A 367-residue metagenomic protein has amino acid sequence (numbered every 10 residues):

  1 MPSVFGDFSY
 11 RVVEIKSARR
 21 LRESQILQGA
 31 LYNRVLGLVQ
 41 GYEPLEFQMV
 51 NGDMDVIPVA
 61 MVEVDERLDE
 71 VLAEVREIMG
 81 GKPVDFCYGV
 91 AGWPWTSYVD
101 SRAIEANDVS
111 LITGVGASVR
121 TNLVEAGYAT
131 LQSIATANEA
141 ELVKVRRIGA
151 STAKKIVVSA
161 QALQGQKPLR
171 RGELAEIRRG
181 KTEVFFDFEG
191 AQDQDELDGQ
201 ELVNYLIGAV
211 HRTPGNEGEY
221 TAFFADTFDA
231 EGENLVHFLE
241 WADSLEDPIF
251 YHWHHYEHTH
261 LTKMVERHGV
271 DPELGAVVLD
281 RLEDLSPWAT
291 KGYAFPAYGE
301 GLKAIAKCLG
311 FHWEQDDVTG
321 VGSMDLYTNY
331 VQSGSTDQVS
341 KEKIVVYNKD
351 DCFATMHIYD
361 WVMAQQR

Functional and structural regions predicted by a protein language model:
M1-I78, H211, E219-M324: Conserved DEDDh/DEDDy metal-dependent 3′-5′ exonuclease domain
M1-S3, L206-G208, D351: Short acidic loop-to-beta-strand element that houses the catalytic metal-binding Asp/Glu of nuclease active sites
V12, F185-D187, G208, F250-H252 (+1 more regions): Structured core elements
S17, G29, E46-D108, A126 (+1 more regions): Acidic, Mg2+-coordinating catalytic module of metal-dependent nucleases/exonucleases that use a two-metal-ion mechanism
V90-H211, G215, E219-D226: C-terminal extensions
V119, L261, C352-T355: Extended, hydrophobic alpha-helical segments in both membrane/secreted and soluble proteins
G180-E183, N204-L206, D280, K341-E342 (+1 more regions): Active-site lining segments that contact anionic ligands and/or coordinate catalytic metals
D187-G190, H211-T213, H252-H255, V265 (+2 more regions): Active-site proximal loops enriched in glycine and acidic residues that flank catalytic Cys/His/Asp and coordinate
